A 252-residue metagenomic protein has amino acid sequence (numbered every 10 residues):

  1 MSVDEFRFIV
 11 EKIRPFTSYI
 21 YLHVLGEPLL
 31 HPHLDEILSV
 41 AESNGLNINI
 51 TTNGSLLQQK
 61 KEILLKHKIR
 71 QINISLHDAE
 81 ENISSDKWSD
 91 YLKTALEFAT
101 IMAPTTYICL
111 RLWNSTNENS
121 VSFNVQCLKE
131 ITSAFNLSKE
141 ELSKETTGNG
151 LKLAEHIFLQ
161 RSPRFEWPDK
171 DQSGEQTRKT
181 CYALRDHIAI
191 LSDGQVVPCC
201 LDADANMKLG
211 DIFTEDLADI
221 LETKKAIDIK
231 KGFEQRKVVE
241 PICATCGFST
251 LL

Functional and structural regions predicted by a protein language model:
M1-S143: Conserved glycine-rich "GG(E/T)P / GGGxP" loop and the immediately following alpha-helix in the radical SAM core
L34, C199-C200: Active-site-flanking alpha-helical
I101-I108, S133-Q176, L201-L251: C-terminal accessory region of radical SAM enzymes
Y182-L184: Short, small/polar residue-rich loop motifs at catalytic or cofactor-binding pockets
H187: Short hydrophobic/aromatic beta-strand element in the GNAT-like acyltransferase core that lines or flanks the acyl-donor
I190-L191: Short, acidic, Ser/Thr-enriched surface-loop or helix-capping motifs
